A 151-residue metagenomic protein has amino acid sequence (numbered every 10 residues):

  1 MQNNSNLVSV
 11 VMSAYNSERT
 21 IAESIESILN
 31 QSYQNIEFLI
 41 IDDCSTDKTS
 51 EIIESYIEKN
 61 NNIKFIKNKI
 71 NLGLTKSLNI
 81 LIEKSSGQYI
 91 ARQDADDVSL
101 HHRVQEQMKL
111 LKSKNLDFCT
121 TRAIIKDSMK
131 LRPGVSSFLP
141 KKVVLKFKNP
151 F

Functional and structural regions predicted by a protein language model:
M1-F151: Nucleotide-sugar donor-binding/catalytic module of glycosyltransferases that assemble extracellular/cell-envelope
